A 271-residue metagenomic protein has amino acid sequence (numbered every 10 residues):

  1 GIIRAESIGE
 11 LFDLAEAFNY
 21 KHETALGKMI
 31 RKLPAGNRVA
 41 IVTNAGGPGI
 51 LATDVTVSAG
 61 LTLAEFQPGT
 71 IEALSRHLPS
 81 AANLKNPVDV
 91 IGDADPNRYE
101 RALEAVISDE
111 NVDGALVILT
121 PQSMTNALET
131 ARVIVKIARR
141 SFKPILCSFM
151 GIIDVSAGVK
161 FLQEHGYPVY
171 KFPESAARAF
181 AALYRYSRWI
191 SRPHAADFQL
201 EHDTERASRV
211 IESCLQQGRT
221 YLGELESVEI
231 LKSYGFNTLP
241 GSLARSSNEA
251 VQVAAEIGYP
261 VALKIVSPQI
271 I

Functional and structural regions predicted by a protein language model:
I2-E10, P168-F172, S242-S246: Short acidic-hydrophobic, aromatic-tinged amphipathic segments that line or gate anion-handling sites
G9, A15-V39, A45, P68 (+1 more regions): Active-site nucleotide/adenylate-binding loops and adjacent lid/helix of ATP-dependent enzymes
R31-T120: Short glycine-cluster motifs
P96-I137, G235, R245-I257: Long hydrophobic segments that form regular secondary structure
P121-N126, I152-I153, Q269-I270: Short, small-residue-enriched loops and turns at beta-alpha junctions that line or gate enzyme active sites
R140-I145: A short helix->loop->beta-strand "cap" motif at the edges of active sites that frequently abuts
S148-G166: Glycine-rich, charge-decorated loop segments at or immediately adjacent to ligand/cofactor-binding or catalytic sites
P173-I211: Intrinsic disorder at enzyme termini
